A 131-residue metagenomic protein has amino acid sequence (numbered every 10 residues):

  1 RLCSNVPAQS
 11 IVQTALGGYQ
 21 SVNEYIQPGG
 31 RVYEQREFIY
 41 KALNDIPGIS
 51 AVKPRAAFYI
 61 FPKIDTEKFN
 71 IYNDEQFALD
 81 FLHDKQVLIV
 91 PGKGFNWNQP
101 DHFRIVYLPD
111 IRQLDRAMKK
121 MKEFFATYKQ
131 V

Functional and structural regions predicted by a protein language model:
R1-V131: PLP-dependent class I/II
